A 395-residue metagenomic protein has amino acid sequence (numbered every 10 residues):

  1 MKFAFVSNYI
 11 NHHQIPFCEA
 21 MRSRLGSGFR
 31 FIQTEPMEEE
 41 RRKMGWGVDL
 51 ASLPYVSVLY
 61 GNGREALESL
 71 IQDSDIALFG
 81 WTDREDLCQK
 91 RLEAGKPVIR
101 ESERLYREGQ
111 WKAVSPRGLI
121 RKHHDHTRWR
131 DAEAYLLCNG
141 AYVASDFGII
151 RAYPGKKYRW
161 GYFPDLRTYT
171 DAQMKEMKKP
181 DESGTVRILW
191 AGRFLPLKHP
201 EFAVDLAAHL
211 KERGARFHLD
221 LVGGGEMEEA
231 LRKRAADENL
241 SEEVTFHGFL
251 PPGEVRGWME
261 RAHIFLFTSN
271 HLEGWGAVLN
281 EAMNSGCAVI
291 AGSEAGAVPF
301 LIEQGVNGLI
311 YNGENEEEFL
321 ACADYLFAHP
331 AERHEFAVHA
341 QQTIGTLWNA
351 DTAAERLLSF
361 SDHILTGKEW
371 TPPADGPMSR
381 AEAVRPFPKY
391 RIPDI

Functional and structural regions predicted by a protein language model:
L53, R232-L250: Nucleotide-activated donor-binding/catalytic signature segment of Leloir-type glycosyltransferases, i.e., the conserved
Y106, P116-L136, S145, I149-I150: Membrane-proximal helix-turn-helix segments that form the acceptor-binding/catalytic region of lipid-linked
K178-K198, V204-A207: Conserved donor-binding/catalytic core segment of Leloir-type glycosyltransferases
F249-L250, G257-A262: Short alpha-helical donor nucleotide-sugar binding micro-motif in glycosyltransferases
E260-G274, C287: Acidic donor-binding loop of glycosyltransferase active sites
A288-G292: Short hydrophobic beta-strand element within catalytic cores of glycosyltransferases and related nucleotide-activated
E303-G305, L309-E316, Y325-P330: Conserved acidic donor-binding segment of nucleotide-sugar-dependent glycosyltransferases
E318, Y325, E332-L347, A353 (+2 more regions): A short, well-ordered alpha-helix in the C-terminal region of glycosyltransferases
